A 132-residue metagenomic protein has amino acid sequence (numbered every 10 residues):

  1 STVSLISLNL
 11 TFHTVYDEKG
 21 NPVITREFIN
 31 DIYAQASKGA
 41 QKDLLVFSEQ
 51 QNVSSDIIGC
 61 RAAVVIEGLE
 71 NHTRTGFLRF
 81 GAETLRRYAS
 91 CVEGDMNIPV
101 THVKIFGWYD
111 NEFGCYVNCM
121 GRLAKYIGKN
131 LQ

Functional and structural regions predicted by a protein language model:
S1-T101: C-terminal substrate-binding/catalytic lobe of Rossmann-fold NAD(P)-dependent oxidoreductases
S37, K125-G128, Q132: Short amphipathic alpha-helical signal-transduction/dimerization elements
W108-C115: Glycine-rich phosphate/pyrophosphate-binding beta-alpha loops
C115-G121, K125-G128: C-terminal catalytic subdomain
